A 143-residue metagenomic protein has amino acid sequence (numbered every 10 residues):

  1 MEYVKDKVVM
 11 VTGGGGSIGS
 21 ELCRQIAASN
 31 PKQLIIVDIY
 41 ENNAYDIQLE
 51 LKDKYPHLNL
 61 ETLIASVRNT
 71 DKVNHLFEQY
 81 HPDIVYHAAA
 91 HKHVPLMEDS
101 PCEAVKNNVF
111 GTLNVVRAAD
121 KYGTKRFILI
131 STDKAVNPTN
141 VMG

Functional and structural regions predicted by a protein language model:
M1-D83: N-terminal Rossmann/SDR dinucleotide-binding element
H81, H87, H91-G143: Conserved Rossmann-fold NAD(P)-dependent oxidoreductase catalytic core, especially the SDR/UDP-sugar
